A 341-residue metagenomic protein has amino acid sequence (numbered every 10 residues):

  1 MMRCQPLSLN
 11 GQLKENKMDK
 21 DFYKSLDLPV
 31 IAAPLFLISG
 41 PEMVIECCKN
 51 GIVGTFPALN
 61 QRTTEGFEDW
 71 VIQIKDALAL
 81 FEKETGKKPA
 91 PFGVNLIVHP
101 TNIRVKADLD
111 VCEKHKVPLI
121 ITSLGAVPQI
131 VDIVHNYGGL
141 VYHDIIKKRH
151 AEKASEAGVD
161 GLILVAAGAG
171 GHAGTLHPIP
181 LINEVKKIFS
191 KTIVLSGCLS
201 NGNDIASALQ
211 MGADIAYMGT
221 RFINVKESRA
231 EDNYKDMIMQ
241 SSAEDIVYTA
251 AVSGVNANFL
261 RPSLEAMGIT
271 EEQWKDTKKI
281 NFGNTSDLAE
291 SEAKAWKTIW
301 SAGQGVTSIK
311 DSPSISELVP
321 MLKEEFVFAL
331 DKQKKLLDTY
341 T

Functional and structural regions predicted by a protein language model:
G11-L13, K17, E113, G219 (+2 more regions): Generic low-complexity, intrinsically disordered sequence content enriched in small uncharged/hydrophobic residues
L13-T192: Active-site entrance/lid segments in N-terminal catalytic domains of soluble metabolic enzymes
F36, S196-N201: Gly/Ser-rich catalytic serine loop of serine hydrolases
I179-T192, S200-T341: Conserved active-site-proximal phosphate/metal-binding subdomains
